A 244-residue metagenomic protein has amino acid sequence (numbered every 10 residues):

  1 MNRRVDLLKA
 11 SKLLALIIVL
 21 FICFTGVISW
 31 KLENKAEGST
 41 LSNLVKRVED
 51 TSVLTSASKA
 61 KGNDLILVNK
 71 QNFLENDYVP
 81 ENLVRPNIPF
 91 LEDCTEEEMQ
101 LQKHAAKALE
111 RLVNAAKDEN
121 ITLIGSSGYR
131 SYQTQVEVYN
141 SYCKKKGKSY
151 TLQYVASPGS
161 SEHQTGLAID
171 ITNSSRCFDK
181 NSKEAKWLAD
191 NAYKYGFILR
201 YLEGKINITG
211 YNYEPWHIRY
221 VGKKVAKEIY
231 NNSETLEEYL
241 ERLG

Functional and structural regions predicted by a protein language model:
N2-G128, Y132-G244: Extracytoplasmic cell-surface/polysaccharide-interacting catalytic and binding patches
